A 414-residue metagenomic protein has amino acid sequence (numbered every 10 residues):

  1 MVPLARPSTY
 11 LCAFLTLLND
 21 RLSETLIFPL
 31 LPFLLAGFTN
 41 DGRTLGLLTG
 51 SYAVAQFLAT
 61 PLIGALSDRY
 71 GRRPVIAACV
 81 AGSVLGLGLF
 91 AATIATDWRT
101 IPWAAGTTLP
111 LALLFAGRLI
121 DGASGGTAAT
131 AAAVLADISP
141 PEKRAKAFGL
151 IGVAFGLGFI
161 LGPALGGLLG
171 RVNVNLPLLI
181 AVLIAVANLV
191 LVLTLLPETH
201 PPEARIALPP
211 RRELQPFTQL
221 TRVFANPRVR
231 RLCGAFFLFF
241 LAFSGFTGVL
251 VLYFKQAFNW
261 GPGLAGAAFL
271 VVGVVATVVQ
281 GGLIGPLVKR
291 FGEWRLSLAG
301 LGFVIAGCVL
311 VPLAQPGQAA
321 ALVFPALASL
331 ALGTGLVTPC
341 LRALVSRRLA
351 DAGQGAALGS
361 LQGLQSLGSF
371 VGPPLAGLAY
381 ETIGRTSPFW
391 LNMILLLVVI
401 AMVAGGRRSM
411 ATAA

Functional and structural regions predicted by a protein language model:
M1-A5, P197-G234: Juxtamembrane intracellular "pre-TM" segments in multi-pass secondary transporters
L18, G86, T100-G126, A321-L336: Hydrophobic core of transmembrane alpha-helices in multi-pass small-molecule transporters, especially MFS/SLC-type
P29-R43, G248-A265: Short amphipathic helix-loop junctions that connect adjacent transmembrane helices in Major Facilitator Superfamily/SLC
A53-P61, G126, F159-I160, G273 (+2 more regions): Residue-level signature of mid-helix packing/kink "hotspots" within the transmembrane helices of 12-pass Major
T60-G71, V279-E293, Y380: Helix-to-loop junctions at the C-terminal end of transmembrane segments in multipass secondary transporters
A81-T107, F303-P316: C-terminal ends and interior cores of transmembrane alpha-helices in multi-pass membrane transporters/permeases
F115-G156: Cytoplasmic helix-loop-helix junction between adjacent transmembrane helices in 12-TM secondary transporters
W294-L341: C-terminal transmembrane helical hairpin of 12-TM major facilitator-type secondary transporters
